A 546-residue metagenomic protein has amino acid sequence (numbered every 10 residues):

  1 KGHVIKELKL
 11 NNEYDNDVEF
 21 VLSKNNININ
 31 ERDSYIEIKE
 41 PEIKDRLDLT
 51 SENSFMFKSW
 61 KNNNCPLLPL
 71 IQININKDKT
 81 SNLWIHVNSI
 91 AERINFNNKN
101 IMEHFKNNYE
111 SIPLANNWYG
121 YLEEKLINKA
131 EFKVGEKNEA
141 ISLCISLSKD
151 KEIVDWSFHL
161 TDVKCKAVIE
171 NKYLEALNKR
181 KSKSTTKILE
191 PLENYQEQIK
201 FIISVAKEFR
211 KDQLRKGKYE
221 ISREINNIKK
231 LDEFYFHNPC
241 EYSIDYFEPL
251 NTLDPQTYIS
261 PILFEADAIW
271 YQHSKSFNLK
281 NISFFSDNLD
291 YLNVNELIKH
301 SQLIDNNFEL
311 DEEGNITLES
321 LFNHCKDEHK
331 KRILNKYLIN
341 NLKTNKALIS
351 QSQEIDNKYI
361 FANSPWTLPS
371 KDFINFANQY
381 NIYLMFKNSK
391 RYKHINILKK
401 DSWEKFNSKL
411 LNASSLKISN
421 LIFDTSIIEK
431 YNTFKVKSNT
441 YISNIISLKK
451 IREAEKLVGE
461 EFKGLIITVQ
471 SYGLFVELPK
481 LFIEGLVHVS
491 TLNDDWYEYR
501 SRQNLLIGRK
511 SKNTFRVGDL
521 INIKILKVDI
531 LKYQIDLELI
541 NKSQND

Functional and structural regions predicted by a protein language model:
K1-R46, S51: Low-complexity, highly charged intrinsically disordered N-terminal segments that act as targeting/localization
Y35-N493, G518, K524-D546: Electropositive polyanion-binding surfaces
F482-T514: Beta-strand/loop nucleic-acid-binding surfaces
